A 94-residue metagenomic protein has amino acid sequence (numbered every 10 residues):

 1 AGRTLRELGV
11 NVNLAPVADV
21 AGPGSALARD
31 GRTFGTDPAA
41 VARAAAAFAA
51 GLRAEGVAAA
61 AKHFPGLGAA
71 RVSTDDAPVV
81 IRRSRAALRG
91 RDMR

Functional and structural regions predicted by a protein language model:
A1-R94: Glycoside hydrolase catalytic-domain context in secreted enzymes
